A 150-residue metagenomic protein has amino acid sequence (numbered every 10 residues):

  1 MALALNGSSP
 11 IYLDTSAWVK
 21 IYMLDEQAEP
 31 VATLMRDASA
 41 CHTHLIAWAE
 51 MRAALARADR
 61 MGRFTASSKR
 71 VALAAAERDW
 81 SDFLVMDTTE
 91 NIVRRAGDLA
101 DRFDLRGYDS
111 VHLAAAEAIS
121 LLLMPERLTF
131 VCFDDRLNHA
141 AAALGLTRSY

Functional and structural regions predicted by a protein language model:
M1-P10, L113-A114, A118-Y150: Acidic, PIN/NYN-like endoribonuclease modules and their adjacent C-terminal/linker elements
M1-W48, A58-V71, L146: Short, well-structured N-terminal submotif of metal-dependent ribonuclease cores
L13, T43, D87, G107-S110 (+1 more regions): Short beta-strand scaffold positions
W18, A47, I92, H112 (+1 more regions): Alpha-helix capping/helix-boundary segments
E29, R94, N138-H139: Alpha-helical elements of the RecA-like P-loop NTPase motor core of helicases
T33, D59, A66-S68, A72-M86 (+2 more regions): Anionic, Ser/Thr-rich low-complexity intrinsically disordered regions
R78-F103, S110-A115: Acidic catalytic patch
